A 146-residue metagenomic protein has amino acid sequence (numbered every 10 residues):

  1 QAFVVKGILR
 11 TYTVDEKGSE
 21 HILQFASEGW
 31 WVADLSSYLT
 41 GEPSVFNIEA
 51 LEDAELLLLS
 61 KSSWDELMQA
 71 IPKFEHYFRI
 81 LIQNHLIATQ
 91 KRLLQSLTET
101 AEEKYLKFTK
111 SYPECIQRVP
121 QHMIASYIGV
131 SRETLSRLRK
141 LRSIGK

Functional and structural regions predicted by a protein language model:
Q1-V4, E55, Q95-T98: Localized chelating/binding microdomains that coordinate divalent metal ions or stabilize phosphate-bearing
F3, I22, N47, H85 (+2 more regions): Residue-level recognition of specific faces of alpha-helices
F3-Y12, E28-G29: Glycine- and acidic-residue-biased ligand/ion/polar-headgroup-sensing regions
Y12, D34-L35, E66-L67, F108 (+1 more regions): Residues that scaffold the ATP/ADP-binding catalytic core of kinase and kinase-like folds
K17-E20: Short alpha-helix-to-loop micro-motif enriched in aromatics/charged/Gly
I22-R79: Cyclic-nucleotide recognition modules
S63-W64, F74, F78, Q83-T89 (+5 more regions): Alpha-helical bundle regulatory/interaction domains
E99-K146: Phosphate-/nucleic-acid-contacting segments
